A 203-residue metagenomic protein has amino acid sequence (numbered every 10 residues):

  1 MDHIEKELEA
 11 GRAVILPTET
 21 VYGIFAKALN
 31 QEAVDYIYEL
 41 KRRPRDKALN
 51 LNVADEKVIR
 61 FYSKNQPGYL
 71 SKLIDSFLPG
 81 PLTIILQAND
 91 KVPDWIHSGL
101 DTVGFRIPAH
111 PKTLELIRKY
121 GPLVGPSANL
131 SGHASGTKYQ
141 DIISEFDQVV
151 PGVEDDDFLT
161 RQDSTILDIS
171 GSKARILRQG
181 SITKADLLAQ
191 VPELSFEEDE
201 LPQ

Functional and structural regions predicted by a protein language model:
M1-Q203: Active-site-adjacent structural elements in enzyme catalytic cores
